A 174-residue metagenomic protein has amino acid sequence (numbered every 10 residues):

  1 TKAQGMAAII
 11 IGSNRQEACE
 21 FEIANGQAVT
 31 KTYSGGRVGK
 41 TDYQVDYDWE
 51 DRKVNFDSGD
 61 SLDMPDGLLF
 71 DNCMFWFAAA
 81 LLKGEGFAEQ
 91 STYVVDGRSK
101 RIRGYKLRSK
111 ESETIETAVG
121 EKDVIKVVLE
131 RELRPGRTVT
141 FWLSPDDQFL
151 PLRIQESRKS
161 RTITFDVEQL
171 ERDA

Functional and structural regions predicted by a protein language model:
T1-W49, G86-A174: Acidic, serine/threonine-rich low-complexity disordered tracts
K40-G84: Hydrophobic, well-structured mid-protein blocks that either form specific transmembrane helices
